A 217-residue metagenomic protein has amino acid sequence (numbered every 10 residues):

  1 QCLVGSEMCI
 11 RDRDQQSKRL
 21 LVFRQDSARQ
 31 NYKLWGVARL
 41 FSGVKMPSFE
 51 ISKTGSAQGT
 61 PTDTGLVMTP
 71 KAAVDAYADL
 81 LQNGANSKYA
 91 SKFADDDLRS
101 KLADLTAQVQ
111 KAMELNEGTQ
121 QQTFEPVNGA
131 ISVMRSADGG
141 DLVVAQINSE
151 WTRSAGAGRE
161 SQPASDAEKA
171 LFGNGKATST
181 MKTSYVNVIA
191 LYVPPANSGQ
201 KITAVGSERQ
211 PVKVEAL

Functional and structural regions predicted by a protein language model:
C2-V4, M8-C9: Short, small-residue-biased leader/transition segments that mark boundaries at the very start of proteins
R11-R13, E150: A generic structural motif
D14-A78, D138-V144, G175-L217: Short beta-strand edge/turn micro-motifs at domain boundaries
S48-Q120: Core segments of small alpha/beta cavity-forming domains
K92, R99-L217: Hydrophobic multi-pass inner-membrane translocation pores used for secretion and envelope-lipid/glycan export
